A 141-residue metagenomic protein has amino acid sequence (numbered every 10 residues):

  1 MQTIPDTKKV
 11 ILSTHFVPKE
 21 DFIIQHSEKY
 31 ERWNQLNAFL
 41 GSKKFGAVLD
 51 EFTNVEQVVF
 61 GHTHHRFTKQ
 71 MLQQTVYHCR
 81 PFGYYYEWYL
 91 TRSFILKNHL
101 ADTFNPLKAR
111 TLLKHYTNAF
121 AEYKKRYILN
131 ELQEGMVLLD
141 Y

Functional and structural regions predicted by a protein language model:
M1-K8: Short amphipathic alpha-helices and their capping/turn segments at secondary-structure boundaries
K8-T14, E56: Generic beta-sheet signal
L12-P18, H62-T63: Short, well-ordered beta-to-alpha junction loops that form the rim of enzyme active sites and present histidine/acidic
F22-K108: Conserved beta-sheet core of the metallophosphoesterase superfamily
A101-Y141: A short C-terminal boundary segment appended to hydrolase-like catalytic domains
